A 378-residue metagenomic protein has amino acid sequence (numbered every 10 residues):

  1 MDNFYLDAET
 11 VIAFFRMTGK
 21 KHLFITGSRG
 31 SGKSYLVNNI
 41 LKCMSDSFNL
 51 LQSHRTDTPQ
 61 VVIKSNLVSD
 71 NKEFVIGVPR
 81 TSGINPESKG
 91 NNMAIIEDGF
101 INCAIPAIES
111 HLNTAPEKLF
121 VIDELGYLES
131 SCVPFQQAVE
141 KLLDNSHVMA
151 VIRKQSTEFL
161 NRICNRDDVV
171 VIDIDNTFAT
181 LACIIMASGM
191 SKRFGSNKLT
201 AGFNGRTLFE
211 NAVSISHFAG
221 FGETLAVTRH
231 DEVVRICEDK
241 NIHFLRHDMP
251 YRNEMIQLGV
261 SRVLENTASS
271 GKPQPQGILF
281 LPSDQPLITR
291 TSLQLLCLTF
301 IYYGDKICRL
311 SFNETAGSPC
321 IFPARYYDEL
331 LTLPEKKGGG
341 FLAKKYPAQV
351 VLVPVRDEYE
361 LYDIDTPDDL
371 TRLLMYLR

Functional and structural regions predicted by a protein language model:
M1-I12: N-terminal pre-Walker A segment at the start of P-loop NTPase domains
D7, S110-L112, L125-T180: Replace "adjacent to P-loop NTPase cores in ATP/GTP-dependent enzymes" with "adjacent to NTP-binding cores
K33: Conserved lysine of the Walker
N38-N91: N-terminal phosphate/diphosphate-binding loop that engages ATP/GTP or pyrophosphate donors across diverse enzyme folds
F178-S196, P347: N-terminal nucleotide-binding beta1-loop-alpha1 segment
E210-G277, T291: Conserved N-terminal catalytic core of the sugar/cofactor nucleotidyltransferase
M249-D328: Conserved beta-loop-beta/alpha segment of the NTase-like Rossmann-fold superfamily that binds/positions NTPs
T332-R378: Conserved alpha/beta core of the MobA/IspD/sugar-nucleotide pyrophosphorylase nucleotidyltransferase superfamily
